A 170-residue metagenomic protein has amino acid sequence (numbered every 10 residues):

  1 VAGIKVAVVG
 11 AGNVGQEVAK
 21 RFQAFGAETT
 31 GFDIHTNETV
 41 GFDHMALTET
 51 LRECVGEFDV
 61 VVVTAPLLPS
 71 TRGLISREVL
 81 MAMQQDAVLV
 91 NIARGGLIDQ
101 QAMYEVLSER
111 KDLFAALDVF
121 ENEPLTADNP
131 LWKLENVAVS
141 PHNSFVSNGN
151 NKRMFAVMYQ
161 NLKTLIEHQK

Functional and structural regions predicted by a protein language model:
V1-E17: Glycine-rich NAD(P)-binding loop of Rossmann-like domains
K5, A27-E28: Residues at the starts of beta-strands that form the adenosine-phosphate
A19, Q23, L107-S108: Gly/Ala-rich phosphate-binding loop of Rossmann-like dinucleotide-binding domains, activating on the conserved
F25, G41, K133-E135: Short, structured coil segments at secondary-structure junctions
D33: Conserved acidic E/D residue at the C-terminus of a beta-strand in Rossmann-like folds
T36-P130: Rossmann-like adenosine-cofactor binding region
E123-K170: C-terminal helix-to-coil terminal segments
